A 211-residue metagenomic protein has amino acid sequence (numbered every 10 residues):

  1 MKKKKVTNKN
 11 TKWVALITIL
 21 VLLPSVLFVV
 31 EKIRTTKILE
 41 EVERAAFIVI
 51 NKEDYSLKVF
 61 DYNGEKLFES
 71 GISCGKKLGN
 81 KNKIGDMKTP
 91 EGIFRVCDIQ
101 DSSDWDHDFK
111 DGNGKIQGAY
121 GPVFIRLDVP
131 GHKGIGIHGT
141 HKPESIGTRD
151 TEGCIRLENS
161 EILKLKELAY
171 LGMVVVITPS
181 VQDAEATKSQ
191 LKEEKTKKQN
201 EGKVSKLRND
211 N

Functional and structural regions predicted by a protein language model:
M1-K2, E31, S205: Intrinsically disordered, low-complexity regions enriched in serine, threonine, proline and polar/charged residues
K2-V21: N-terminal Sec-pathway targeting helices
V14-T18, L27-V29, T196: Intrinsically disordered, low-complexity polar segments enriched in Ser/Thr/Pro and acidic
P24-K37: Membrane-interface motif at the C-terminal end of an N-terminal transmembrane signal
K37-G136: Gly/Pro-biased beta-strand-loop elements
I38, S102-N211: Exported/periplasmic cell-wall-interacting domains
